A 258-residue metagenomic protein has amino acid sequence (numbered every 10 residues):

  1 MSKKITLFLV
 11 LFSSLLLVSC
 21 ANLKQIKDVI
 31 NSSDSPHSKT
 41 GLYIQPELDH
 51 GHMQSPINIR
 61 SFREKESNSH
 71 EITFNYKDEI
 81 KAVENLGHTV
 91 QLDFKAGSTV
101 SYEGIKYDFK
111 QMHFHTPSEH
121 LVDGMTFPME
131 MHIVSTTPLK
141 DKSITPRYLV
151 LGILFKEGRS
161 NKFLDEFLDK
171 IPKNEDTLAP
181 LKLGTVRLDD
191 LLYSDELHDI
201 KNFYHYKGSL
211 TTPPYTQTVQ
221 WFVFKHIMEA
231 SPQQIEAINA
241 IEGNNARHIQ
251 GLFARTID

Functional and structural regions predicted by a protein language model:
M1-L7: Bacterial N-terminal signal peptides that target proteins for export
S13-S14, H50: Residue-level signal for mature regions of secreted extracellular proteins and peptides
C20-D258: Alpha-carbonic anhydrase
